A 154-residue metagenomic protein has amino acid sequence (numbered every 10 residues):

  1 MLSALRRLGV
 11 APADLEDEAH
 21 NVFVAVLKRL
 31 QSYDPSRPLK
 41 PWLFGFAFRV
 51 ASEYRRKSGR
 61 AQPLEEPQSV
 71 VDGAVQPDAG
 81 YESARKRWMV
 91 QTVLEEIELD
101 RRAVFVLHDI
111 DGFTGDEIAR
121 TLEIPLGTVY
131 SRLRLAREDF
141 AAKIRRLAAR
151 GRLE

Functional and structural regions predicted by a protein language model:
L2, F23, E98, R102 (+1 more regions): C-terminal flanking helix
L2-N21: Short, charged helix-capping/linker segments at alpha-helix termini
A11, R87-Q91, V106, R120-E123 (+2 more regions): C-terminal edge and immediately downstream basic/flexible tail or linker adjoining helix-turn-helix-like DNA-binding
D17-V24, R37-R49: Structural recognition of an alpha-helix C-terminal capping motif at a helix-to-coil junction
Q31-P35, G45-E65, S83, R146: Arg/Lys-rich amphipathic alpha helix in sigma70-family domain 2
E53, A61-S83, R87, T114: Internal acidic/polar
T92-E95, L99-A103, L107-T128: Helix-turn-helix DNA-binding module
